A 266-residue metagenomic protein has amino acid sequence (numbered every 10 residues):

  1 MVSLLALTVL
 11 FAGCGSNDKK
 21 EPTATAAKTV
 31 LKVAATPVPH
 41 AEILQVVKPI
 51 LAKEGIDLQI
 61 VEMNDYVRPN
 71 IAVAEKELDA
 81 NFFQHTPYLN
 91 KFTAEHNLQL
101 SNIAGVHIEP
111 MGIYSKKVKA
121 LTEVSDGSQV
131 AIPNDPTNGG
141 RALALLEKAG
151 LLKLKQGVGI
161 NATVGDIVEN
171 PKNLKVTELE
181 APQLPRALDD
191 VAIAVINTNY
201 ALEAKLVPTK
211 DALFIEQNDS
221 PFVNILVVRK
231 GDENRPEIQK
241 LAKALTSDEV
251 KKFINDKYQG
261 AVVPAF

Functional and structural regions predicted by a protein language model:
V9-G13: C-terminal motif of bacterial Sec signal peptides marking the signal peptidase cleavage site
G15-D18: Bacterial signal peptide processing site
A26-V38, I56-E62, Q129-V130: Short, well-ordered beta-strand elements
I60-I71, V158-R186: Short helix-initiation/N-cap motifs at beta->coil->alpha
A74-Q84, S128, L151, K172-K175 (+1 more regions): Alpha-to-beta junction loops
K91-I103, K117-V118, D190, V195 (+1 more regions): Ligand-binding "clamshell"
I103-L152, K251: A conserved helix-loop-strand patch within extracytoplasmic ligand-binding domains of the periplasmic binding
P110-L121, V223-R235: A bilobed periplasmic-binding-protein/Venus flytrap-type ligand-binding module shared by bacterial periplasmic
